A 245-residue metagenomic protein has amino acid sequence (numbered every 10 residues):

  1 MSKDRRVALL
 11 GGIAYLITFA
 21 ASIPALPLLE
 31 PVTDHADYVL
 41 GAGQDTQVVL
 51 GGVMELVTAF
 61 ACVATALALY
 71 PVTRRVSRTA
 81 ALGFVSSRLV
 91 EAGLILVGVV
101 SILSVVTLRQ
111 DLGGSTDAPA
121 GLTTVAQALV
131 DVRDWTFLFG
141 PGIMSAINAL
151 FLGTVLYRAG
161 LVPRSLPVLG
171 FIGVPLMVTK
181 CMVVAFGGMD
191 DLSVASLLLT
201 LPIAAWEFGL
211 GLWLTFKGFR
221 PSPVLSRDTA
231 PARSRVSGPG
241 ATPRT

Functional and structural regions predicted by a protein language model:
M1-T245: Hydrophobic, aromatic-enriched alpha-helical segments typical of multi-pass transmembrane helices
